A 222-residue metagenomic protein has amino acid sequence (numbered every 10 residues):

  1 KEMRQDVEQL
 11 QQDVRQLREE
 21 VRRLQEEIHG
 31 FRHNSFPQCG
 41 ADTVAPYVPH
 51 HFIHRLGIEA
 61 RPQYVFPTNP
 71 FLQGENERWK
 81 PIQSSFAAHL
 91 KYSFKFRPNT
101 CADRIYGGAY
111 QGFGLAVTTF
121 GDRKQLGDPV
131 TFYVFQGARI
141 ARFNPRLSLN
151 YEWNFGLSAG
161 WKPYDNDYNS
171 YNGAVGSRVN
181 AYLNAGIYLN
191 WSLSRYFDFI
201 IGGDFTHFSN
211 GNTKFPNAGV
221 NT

Functional and structural regions predicted by a protein language model:
K1-F36: Amphipathic, non-transmembrane alpha-helical stretches in extra-cytosolic proteins
F52, I82-A88, L126-F132, S177-L183 (+1 more regions): Residues that define the transmembrane beta-barrel architecture of outer-membrane proteins
H54-I58, A109-F113, F132, L147-F155 (+1 more regions): Transmembrane beta-strands of outer-membrane beta-barrel proteins
I58-A60, A88-F94, V134-I140, W153-L157 (+3 more regions): Residues on the lipid-exposed face of transmembrane beta-strands in outer-membrane beta-barrel proteins
A60-F66, F94, L115-G121, F155-P163 (+1 more regions): Transmembrane beta-strands of outer-membrane beta-barrel pores
V65-A87, Q125-L126: Surface-exposed strand-loop-strand hairpins of Gram-negative outer-membrane beta-barrel proteins
F66, N99-C101, R195-F199: Repeated loop/turn-to-beta-strand initiation elements of outer-membrane beta-barrel proteins
G74-W79, F120-R123, N169-V175, G211-A218: Extracellular loop and loop/strand-boundary signature of outer-membrane beta-barrel proteins
